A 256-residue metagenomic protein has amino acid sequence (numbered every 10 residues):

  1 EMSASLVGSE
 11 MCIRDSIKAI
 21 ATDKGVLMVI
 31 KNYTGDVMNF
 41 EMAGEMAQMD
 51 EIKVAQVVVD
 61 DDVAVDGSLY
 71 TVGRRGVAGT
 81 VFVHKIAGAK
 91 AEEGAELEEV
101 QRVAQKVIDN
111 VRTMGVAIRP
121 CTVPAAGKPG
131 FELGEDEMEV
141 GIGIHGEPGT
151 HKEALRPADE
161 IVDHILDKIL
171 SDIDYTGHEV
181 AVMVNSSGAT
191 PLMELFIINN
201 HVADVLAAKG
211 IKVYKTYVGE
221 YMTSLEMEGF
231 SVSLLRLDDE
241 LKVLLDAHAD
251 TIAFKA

Functional and structural regions predicted by a protein language model:
E1-G8, C12-I13: Single conserved hydrophobic/aromatic residue that forms the stacking wall/gate of nucleotide- or nucleobase-binding
G25-T34, E41-G44, A55-V58, I86-A91 (+1 more regions): Short glycine-rich or small-residue beta-strand-to-loop segments that form or flank ligand, phosphate, metal/Fe-S
N32-N39, K85-L97, L237-A256: Extended, charge-rich low-complexity interaction segments
V37-E51, Y70, E194-N200: Short Gly/Thr/Asp-enriched flexible loops that form oxyanion-binding sites at enzyme active sites
Q48-G73, K209-V213: Short, acidic/small-residue loops that bind anionic groups at enzyme active sites
V59-E99, V103-N110: Short alpha-helices
A91-I197: Mixed-charge interfacial surface used for oligomerization/domain docking and macromolecular partner engagement
K168-A256: C-terminal non-catalytic interaction/assembly regions of soluble proteins
